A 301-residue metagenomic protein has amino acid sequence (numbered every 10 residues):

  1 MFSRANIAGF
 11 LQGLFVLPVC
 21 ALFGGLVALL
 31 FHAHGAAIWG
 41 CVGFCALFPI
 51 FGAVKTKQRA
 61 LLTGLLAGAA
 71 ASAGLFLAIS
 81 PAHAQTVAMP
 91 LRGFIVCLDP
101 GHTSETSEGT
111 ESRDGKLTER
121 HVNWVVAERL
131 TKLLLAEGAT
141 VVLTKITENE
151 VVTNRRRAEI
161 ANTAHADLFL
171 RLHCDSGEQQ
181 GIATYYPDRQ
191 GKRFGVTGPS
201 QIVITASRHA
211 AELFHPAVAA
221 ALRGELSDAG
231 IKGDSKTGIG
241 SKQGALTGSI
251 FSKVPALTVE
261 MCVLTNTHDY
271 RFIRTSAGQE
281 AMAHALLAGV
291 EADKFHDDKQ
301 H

Functional and structural regions predicted by a protein language model:
M1-R4: Short, Lys/Arg-rich, polar N-terminal cytosolic tail immediately upstream of the first transmembrane signal-anchor
I7-H34, V42-F44, F48-G52, Q58 (+4 more regions): Active-site-proximal helix/loop segments of hydrolytic enzymes
A60-A78: Internal/C-terminal transmembrane anchor helices
F76-C97: N-terminal pre-catalytic segment of deacetylase/amide-hydrolase enzymes
G93-K116: Short glycine-rich His-centered loop
